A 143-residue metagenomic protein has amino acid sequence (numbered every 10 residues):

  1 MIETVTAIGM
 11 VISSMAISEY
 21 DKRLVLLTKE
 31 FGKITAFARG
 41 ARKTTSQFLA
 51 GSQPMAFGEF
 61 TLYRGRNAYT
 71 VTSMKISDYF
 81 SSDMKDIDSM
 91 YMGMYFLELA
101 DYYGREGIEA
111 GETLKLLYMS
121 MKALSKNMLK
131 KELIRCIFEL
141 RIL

Functional and structural regions predicted by a protein language model:
M1-K22, L27-L143: Non-catalytic alpha-helical scaffolds and adjoining flexible linkers that form interface surfaces for assembly
